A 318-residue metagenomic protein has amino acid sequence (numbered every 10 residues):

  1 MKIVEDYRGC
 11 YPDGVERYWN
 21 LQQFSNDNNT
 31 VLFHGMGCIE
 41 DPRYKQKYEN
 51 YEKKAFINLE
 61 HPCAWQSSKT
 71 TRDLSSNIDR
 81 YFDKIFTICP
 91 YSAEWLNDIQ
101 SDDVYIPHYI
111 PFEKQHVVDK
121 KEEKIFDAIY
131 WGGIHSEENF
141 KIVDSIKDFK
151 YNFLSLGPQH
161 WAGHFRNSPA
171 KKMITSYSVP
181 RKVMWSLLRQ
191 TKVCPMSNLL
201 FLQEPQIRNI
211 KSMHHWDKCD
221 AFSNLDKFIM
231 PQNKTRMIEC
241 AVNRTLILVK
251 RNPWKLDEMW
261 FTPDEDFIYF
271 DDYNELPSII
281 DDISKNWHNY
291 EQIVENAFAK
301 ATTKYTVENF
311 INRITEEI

Functional and structural regions predicted by a protein language model:
M1-D27, F33-Q46, H61-W260: Nucleotide-sugar donor-binding catalytic core of glycosyltransferases
Y51-N58: Short beta-strand/loop segments at the ligand-binding rim of alpha/beta enzyme cores
F56, I247-K250, I268-Y269: Short hydrophobic alpha-helical runs that function as membrane-insertion/retention elements
K234, F267-Y273, D282-W287: Conserved acidic donor-binding segment of nucleotide-sugar-dependent glycosyltransferases
K285-E317: A charged, aromatic-enriched C-terminal amphipathic alpha-helix characteristic of glycosyltransferases across folds
